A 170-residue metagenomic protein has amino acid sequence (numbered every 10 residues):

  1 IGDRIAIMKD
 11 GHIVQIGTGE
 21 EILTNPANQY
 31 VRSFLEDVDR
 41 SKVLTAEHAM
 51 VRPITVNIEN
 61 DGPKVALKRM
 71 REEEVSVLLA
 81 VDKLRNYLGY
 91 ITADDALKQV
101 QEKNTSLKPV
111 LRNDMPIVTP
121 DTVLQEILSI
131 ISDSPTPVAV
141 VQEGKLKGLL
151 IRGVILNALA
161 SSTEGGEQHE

Functional and structural regions predicted by a protein language model:
I1-I7: Conserved catalytic segment of ABC-fold P-loop ATPases
R4, I16, Y90, L149: Short, glycine/charged-rich "phosphate-handling" switch motifs in NTP-dependent and phosphotransfer domains
E20-T24: Short acidic-hydrophobic catalytic motif
K42-V56, T92, E102-M115: Bateman (tandem CBS) regulatory domains
V56-S76, A80-L84, K98-Q101, P116-K145 (+1 more regions): The conserved cystathionine-beta-synthase
